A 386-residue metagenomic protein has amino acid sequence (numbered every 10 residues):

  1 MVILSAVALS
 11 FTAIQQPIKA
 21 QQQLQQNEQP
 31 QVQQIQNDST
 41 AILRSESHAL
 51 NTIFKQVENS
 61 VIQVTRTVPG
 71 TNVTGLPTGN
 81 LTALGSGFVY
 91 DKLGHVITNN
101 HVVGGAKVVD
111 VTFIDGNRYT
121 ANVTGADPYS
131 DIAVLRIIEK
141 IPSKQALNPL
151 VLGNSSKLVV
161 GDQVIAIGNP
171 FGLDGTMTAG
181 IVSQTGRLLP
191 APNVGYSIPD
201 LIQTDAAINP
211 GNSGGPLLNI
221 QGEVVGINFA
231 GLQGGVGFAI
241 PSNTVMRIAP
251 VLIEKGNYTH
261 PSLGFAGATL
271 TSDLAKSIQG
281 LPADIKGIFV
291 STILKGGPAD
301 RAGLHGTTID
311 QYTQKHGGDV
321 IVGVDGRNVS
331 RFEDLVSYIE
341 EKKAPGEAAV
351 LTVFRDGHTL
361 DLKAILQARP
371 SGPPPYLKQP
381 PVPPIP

Functional and structural regions predicted by a protein language model:
M1-Q15: Sec-dependent N-terminal signal peptides of Gram-positive bacterial secreted proteins and lipoproteins
T12-K286, K295, F332, V336-E340 (+2 more regions): Serine-dependent protease modules
V96-N100, V225, A299-E333: Conserved PDZ fold ligand-binding element
R118, T359-D361: A structural signal for beta-strand boundary/capping segments at domain termini and interdomain linkers
A348-V350, D361: Short, conserved beta-strand segments of beta-strand-rich sandwich/propeller modules, principally
